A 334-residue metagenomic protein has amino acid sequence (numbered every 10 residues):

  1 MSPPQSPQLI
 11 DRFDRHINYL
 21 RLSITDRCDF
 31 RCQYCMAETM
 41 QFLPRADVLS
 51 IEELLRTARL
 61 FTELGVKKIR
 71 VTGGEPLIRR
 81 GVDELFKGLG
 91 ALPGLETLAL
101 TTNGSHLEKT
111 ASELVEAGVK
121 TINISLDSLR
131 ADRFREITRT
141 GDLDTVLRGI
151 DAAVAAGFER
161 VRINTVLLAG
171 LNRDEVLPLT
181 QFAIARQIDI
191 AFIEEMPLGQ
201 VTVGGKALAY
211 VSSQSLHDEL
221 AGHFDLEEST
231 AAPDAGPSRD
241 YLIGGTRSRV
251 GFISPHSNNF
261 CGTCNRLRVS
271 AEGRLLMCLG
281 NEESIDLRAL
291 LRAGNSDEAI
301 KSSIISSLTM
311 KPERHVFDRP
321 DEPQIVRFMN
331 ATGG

Functional and structural regions predicted by a protein language model:
S2-Y19, Q181, A185, F192-G334: Auxiliary Fe-S-binding modules of radical SAM enzymes
R12, A46-L49, G74, A99 (+4 more regions): Pocket-edge positions in alpha/beta enzyme catalytic cores
R12-E52: Canonical Radical SAM [4Fe-4S] cluster-binding loop centered on the CxxxCxxC motif and its immediate flanking residues
I24, C32, V71, L100 (+1 more regions): Conserved, mostly hydrophobic/aromatic
F30, A131-D132, N259, I285: Glycine-centered loop/turn positions within well-structured domains that cap or flank conserved ligand/cofactor-binding
M40-P44, E108, R130-I137, G199-G204 (+1 more regions): A short acidic, helix-capping loop that chelates divalent metal ions and anchors anionic groups
I51-V71, I78-I193: Radical SAM/AdoMet-radical enzyme domain recognition
